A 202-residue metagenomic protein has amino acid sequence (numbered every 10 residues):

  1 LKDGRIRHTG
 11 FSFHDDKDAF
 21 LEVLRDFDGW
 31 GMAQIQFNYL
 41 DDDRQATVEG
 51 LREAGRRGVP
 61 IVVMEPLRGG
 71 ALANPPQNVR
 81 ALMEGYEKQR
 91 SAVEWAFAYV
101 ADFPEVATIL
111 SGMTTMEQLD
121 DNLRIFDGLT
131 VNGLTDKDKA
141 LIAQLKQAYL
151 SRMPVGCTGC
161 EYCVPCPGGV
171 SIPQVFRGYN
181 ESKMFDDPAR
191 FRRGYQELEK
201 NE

Functional and structural regions predicted by a protein language model:
L1, D15-D28, T47: Distinct, well-ordered alpha-helical segments
L1-G4, G55-R56: Alpha-helix-loop-beta-strand connector modules within alpha/beta enzyme cores
R7-F11, G31-I35, I61-M64, A107-S111: Hydrophobic faces of well-ordered beta-strands that scaffold small-molecule active sites in alpha/beta enzyme cores
S12-D16, I35-L40, M64-G69, T114: Active-site beta-loop-alpha junctions enriched in small/polar residues
F13-D16, D43, K88-A92: A general structural motif
A19, D43, L119: Glycine/Thr-rich phosphate-binding loops of Rossmann-like dinucleotide-binding domains
D26, E49-E202: Structured C-terminal cap/extension of enzyme domains
W30-D42, K88: Acidic, His- and aromatic-enriched active-site or binding-groove loops in soluble protein domains that engage sugars
